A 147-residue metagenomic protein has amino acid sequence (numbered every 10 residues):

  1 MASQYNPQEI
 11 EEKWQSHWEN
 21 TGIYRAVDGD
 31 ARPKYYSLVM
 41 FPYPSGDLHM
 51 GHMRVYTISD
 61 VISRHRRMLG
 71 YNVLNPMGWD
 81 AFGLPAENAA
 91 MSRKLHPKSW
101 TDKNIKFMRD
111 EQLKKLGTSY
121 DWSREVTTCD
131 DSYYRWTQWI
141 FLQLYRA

Functional and structural regions predicted by a protein language model:
M1-A147: N-terminal, positively charged nucleic-acid-binding surface of large information/translation enzymes
